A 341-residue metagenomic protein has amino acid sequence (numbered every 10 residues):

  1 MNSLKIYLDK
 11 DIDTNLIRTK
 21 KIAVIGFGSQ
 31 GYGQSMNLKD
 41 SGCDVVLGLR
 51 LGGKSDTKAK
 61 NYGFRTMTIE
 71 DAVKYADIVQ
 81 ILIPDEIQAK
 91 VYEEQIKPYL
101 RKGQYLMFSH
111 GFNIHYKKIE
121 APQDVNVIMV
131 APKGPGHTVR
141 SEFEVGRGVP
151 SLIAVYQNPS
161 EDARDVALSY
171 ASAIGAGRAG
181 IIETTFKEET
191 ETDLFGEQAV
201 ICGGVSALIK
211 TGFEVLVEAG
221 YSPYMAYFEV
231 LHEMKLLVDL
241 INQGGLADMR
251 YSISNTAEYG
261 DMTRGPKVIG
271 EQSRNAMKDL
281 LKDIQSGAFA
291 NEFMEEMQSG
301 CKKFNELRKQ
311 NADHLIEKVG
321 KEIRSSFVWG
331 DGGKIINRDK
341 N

Functional and structural regions predicted by a protein language model:
M1-I12, L16-T19, D44, M297-N341: N-terminal charge/polar-biased segments
N2-R65: NAD(P)+-binding Rossmann beta1-loop-alpha1 motif at the extreme N-terminus of oxidoreductases
C43, L100-Q104, Q123-V125: A short helix->loop->beta-strand "cap" motif at the edges of active sites that frequently abuts
I69-I119: Rossmann-fold NAD(P) dinucleotide-binding segment
M107-Q198: Rossmann-fold dinucleotide-binding core
E161-D165, S172-G175, G180-A219, Y224-N242: Active-site-proximal catalytic alpha-helix in oxidoreductases
T211-E214, E218-A219, G244-N305: Interdomain hinge/lid region at the active-site interface of Rossmann-like NAD(P)-dependent oxidoreductases
